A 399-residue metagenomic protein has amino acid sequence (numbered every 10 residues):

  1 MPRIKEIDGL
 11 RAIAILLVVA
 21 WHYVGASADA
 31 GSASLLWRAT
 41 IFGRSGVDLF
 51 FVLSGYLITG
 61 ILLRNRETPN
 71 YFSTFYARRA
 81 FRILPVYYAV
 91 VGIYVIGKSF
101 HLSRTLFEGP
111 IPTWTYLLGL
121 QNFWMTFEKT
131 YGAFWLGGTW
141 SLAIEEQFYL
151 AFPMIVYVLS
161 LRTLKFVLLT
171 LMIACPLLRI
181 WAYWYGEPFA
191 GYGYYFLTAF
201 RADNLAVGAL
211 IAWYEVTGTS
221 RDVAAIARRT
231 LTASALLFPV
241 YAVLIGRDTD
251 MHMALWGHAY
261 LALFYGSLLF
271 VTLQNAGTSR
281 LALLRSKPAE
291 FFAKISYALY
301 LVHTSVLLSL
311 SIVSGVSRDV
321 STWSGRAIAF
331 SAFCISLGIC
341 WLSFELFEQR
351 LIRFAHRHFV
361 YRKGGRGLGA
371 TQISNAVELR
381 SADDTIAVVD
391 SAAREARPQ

Functional and structural regions predicted by a protein language model:
M1-E6, I13-R44, I58-F72, I96-F100 (+8 more regions): Alpha-helical transmembrane segments in multi-pass integral membrane proteins
D8, F75, T139-A143, Y149 (+1 more regions): Short alpha-helical catalytic segment bearing the HExxH-like zincin motif of zinc-dependent metalloproteases
F50: Structured binding elements
Y56, G60, F81-N122, L308: Specific transmembrane helices
R79, I83-Y87, R162, I295-V302: Loop-to-transmembrane-helix entry motif
G132-Y157: Function-critical hydrophobic alpha-helical transmembrane segments in multi-pass membrane proteins
D384-Q399: Long, low-complexity, intrinsically disordered segments
